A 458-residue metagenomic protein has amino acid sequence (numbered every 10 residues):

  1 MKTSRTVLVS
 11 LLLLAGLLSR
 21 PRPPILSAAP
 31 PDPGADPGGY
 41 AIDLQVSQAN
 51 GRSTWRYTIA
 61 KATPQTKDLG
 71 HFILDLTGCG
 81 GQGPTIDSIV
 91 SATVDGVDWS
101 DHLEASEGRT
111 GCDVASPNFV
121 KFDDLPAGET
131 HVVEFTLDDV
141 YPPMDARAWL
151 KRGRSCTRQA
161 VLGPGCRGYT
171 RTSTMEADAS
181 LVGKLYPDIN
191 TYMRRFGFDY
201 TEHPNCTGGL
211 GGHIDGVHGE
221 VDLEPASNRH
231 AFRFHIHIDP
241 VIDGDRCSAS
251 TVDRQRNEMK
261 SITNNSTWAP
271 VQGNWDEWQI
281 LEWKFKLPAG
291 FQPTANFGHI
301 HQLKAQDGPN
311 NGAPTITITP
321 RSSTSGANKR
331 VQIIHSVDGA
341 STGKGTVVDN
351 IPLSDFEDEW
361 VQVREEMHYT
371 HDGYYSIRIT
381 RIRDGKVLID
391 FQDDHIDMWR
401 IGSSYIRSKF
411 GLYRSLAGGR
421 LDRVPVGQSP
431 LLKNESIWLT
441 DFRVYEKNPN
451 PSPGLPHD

Functional and structural regions predicted by a protein language model:
M1-L8: Bacterial N-terminal signal peptides that target proteins for export
S4, F72, S376-T380: Composition- and surface-driven signal marking solvent-exposed, interaction-prone regions in large proteins
L8-S10, D95, L162, G183 (+1 more regions): N-terminal non-cleavable signal-anchor helices
L11, A62-Q65, V363: Preference for short coil/turn "hinge" residues that link or interrupt alpha-helices
L12-S19: Hydrophobic h-region of N-terminal signal peptides that target proteins for export in Gram-negative bacteria
R22-P23: Intrinsically disordered, low-complexity proline-rich regions
L26-R167: Extracellular or exported targeting regions of proteins
C166-V361, M367-D458: Low-complexity, Ser/Thr/Pro/Gly-rich disordered linker/stalk regions
